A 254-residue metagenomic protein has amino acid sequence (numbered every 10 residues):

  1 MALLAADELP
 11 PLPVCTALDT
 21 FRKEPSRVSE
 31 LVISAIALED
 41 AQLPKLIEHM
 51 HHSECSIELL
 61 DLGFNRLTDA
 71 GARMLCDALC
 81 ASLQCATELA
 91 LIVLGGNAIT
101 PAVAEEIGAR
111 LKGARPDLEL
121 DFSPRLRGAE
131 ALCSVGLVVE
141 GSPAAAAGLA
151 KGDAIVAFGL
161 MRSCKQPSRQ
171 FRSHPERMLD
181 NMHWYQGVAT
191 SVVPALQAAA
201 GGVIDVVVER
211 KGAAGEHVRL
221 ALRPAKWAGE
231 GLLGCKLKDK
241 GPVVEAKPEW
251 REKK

Functional and structural regions predicted by a protein language model:
M1-G128: Leucine-rich tandem repeat or coiled-coil scaffolds
P10-T16, E39-I47, A131-P143, C164-S173 (+1 more regions): Eukaryotic beta-rich interaction modules
R27-S29, S34, S56-E58, G63 (+9 more regions): Core residues of folded domains in eukaryotic genome-function proteins
S34-I36, G63-N65, A70, G95-N97 (+8 more regions): Structured beta-strand/turn binding interfaces of compact recognition modules in eukaryotic regulators
A109, E119, R127-A129, E209-G215 (+1 more regions): Interdomain regulatory linker/hinge segments that flank or connect interaction modules in polarity/junction/synaptic
R127-S173, R177, E245-K254: PDZ/PDZ-like domain segments forming the peptide/carboxylate-binding groove, activating on the N-terminal beta-strands
A145, V156-A214: PDZ domains, with a preference for the canonical peptide-binding region formed by the helix
G212-K254: C-terminal, low-ordered peptide segments at domain boundaries
